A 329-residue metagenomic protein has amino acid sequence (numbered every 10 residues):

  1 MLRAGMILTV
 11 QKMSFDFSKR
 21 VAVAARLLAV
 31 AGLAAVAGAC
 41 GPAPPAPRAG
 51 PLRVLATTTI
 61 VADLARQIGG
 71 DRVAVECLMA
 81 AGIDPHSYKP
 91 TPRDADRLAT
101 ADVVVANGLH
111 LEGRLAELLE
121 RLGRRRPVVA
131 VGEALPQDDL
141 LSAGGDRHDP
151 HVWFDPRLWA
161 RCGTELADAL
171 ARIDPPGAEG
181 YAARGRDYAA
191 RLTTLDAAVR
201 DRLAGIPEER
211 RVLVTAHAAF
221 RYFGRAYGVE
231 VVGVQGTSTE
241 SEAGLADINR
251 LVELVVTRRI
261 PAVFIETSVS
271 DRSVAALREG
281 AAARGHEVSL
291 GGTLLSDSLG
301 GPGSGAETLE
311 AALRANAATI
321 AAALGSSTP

Functional and structural regions predicted by a protein language model:
M1-V21: Short, intrinsically disordered or compositionally biased N-terminal tails of bacterial proteins
Q11, F15, A39-P329: Extracytoplasmic metal-acquisition and chelation regions
F15-D16, V23, V30, S270: Short amphipathic alpha-helical "recognition" segments used for binding
A25-G38: Bacterial N-terminal signal peptides
